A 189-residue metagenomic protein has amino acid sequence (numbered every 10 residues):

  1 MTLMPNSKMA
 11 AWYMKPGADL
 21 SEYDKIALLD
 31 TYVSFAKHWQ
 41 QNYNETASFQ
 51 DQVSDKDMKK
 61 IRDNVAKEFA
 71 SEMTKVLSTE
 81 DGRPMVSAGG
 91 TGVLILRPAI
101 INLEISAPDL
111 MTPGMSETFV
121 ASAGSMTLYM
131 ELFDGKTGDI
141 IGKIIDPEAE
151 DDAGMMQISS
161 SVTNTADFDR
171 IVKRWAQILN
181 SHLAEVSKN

Functional and structural regions predicted by a protein language model:
M1-K67, Q157, A184-N189: A structural "domain/chain start" motif
M1-M14, K136-K143, E150-N189: C-terminal/domain-edge helix-coil "capping" segments
D30-S34, I100-E104, P147: Generic short beta-strand segments
Q41-T46, S71, K75-P84, A184: PEST-like low-complexity, intrinsically disordered acidic/proline/serine-rich tracts that flank trafficking/processing
Q52, K56-E68, V120-A121, V162-K173: Soluble non-cytosolic domains of exported or imported proteins
A66, A70-T74, I100, D169-A176 (+1 more regions): Extracytoplasmic/secreted envelope proteins and their assembly/folding machinery, especially bacterial periplasmic
K75-D139, E150-S159: Surface-exposed short loop/turn segments
